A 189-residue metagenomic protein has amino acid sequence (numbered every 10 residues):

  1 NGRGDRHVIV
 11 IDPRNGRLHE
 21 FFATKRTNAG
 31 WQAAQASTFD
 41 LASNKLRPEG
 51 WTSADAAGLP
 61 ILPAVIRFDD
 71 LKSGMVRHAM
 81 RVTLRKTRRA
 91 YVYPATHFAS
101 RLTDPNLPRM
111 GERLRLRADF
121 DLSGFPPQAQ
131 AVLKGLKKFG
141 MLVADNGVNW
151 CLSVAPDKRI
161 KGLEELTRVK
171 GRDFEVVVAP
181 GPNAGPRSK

Functional and structural regions predicted by a protein language model:
N1-K137, M141-D145: A surface/extracellular/periplasmic glyco- and lipid-processing/surface-interacting theme
R109-D119, V132-K189: A cross-kingdom marker for long, charged
